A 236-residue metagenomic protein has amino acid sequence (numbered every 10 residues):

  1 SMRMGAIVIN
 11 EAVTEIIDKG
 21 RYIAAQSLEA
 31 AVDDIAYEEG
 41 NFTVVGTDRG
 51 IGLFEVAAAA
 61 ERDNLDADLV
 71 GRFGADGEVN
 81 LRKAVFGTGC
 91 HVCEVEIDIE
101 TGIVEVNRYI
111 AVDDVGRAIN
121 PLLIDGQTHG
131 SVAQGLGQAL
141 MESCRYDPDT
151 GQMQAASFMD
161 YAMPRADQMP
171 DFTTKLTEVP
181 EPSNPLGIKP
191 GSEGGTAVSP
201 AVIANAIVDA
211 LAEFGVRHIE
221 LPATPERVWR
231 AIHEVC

Functional and structural regions predicted by a protein language model:
S1-C236: C-terminal catalytic domains of large/alpha subunits in multi-subunit enzymes
